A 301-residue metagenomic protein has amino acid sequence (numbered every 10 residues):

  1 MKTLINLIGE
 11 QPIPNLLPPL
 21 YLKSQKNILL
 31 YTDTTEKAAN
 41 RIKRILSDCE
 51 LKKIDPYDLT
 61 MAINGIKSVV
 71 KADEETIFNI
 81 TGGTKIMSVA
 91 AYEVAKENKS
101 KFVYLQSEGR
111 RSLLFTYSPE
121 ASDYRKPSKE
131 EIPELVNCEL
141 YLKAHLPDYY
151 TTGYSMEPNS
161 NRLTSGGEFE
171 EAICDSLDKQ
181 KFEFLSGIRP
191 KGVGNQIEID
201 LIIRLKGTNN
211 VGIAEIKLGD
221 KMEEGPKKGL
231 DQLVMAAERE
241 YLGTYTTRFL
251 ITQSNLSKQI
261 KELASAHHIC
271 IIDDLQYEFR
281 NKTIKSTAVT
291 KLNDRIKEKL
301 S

Functional and structural regions predicted by a protein language model:
M1-T76, V89-S301: Long, low-complexity, Lys/Arg-enriched
I77-T81: Periplasmic-binding protein-like
